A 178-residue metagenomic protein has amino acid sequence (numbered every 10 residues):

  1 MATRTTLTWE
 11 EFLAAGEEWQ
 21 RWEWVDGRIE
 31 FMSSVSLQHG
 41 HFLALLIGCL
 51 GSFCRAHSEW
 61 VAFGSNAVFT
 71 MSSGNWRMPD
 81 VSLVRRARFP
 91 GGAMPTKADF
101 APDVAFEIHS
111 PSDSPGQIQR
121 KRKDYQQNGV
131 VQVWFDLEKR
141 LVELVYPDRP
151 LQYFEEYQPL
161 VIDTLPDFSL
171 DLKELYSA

Functional and structural regions predicted by a protein language model:
M1-A178: Gly/Pro/Ser/Thr-rich low-complexity, intrinsically disordered segments predominantly at protein N-termini
